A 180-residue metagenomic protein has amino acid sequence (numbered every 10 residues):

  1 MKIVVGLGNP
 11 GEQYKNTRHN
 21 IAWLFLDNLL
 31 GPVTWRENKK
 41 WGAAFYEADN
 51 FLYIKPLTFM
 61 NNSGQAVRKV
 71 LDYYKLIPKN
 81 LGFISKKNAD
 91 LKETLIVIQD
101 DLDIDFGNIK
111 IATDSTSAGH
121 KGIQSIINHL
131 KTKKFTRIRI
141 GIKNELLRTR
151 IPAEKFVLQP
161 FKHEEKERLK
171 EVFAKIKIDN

Functional and structural regions predicted by a protein language model:
M1-T113, Q124, N128-R139, E145-P152 (+1 more regions): Nucleotide and nucleotide-moiety/phosphate-recognizing core
K110-T116, F156-F161: Short glycine-enriched, charge-decorated loop/helix-capping segments at active-site entrances that position
